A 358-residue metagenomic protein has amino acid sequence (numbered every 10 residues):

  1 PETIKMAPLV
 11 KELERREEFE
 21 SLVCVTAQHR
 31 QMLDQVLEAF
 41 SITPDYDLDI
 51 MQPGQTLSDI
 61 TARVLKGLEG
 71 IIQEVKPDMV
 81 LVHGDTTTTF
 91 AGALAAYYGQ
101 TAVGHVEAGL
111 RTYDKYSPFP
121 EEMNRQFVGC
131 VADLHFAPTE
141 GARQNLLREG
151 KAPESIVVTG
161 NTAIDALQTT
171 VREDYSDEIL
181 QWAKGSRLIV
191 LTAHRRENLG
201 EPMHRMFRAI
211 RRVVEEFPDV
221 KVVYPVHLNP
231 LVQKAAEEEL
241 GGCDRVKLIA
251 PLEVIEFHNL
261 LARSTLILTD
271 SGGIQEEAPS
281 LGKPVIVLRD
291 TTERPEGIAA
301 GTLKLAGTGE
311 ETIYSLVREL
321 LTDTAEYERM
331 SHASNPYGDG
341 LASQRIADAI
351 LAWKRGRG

Functional and structural regions predicted by a protein language model:
P1-Y224, N229-G358: Nucleotide-activated sugar donor-binding and catalytic core shared by glycosyltransferases and related lipid-linked
